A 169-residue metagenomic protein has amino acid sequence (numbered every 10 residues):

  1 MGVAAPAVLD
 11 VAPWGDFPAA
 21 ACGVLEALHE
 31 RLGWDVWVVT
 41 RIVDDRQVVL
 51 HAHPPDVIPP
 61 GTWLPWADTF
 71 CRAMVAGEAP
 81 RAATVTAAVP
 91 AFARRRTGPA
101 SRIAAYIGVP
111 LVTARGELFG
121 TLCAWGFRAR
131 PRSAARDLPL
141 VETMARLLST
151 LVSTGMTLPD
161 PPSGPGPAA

Functional and structural regions predicted by a protein language model:
M1-W66, R136, E142-A169: Intrinsically disordered, low-complexity terminal regulatory regions
E30-R31, T97-I103: Short loop/turn motifs at secondary-structure junctions and domain boundaries
V36, G108, T121: Short hydrophobic/aromatic beta-strand element in the GNAT-like acyltransferase core that lines or flanks the acyl-donor
I42, R46, I58-R96, A104: Regulatory sensory and allosteric helical modules in signal-transduction proteins and certain transcription factors
A104-T113: A short, aliphatic-rich beta-strand micro-motif
R115-E117: Glycine-biased flexible loop/turn sites that connect beta-strands or occur in inter-domain linkers
L122-P131: Short beta-strand-to-loop transition segments that serve as allosteric relay/switch motifs in sensory/regulatory domains
